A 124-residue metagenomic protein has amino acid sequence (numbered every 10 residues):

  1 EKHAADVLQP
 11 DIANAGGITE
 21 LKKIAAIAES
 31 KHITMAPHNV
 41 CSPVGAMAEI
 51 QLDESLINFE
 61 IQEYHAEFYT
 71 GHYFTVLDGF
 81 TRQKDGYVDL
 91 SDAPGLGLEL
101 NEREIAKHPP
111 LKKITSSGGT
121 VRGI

Functional and structural regions predicted by a protein language model:
E1-Y87, S91-P94: Shared catalytic-loop signature of beta/alpha-barrel
L96-I124: Extended hydrophobic packing segments that form well-structured cores
